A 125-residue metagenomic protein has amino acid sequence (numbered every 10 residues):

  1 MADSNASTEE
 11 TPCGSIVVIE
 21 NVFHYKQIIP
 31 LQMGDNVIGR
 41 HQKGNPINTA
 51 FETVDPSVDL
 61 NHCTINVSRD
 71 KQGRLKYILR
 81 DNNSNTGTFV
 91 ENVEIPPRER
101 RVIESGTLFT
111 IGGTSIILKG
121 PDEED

Functional and structural regions predicted by a protein language model:
M1-P56, N66-K76, G120-D125: Intrinsically disordered, low-complexity acidic Ser/Thr-rich regulatory segments
H62-L108: Forkhead-associated
